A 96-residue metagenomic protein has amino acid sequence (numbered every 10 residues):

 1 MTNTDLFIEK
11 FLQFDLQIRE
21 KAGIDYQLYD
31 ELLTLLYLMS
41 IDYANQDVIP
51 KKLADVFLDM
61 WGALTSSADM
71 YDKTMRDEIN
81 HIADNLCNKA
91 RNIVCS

Functional and structural regions predicted by a protein language model:
M1-L33: Short terminal alpha-helical segments
L6, E31, L35-L38, D59 (+2 more regions): Charged, amphipathic alpha-helical oligomerization/scaffolding segments
F14-I18, Y43, A90: Short, flexible helical or helix-coil boundary motifs
A22-I24, D47-V48, D69, K73: Charged, low-complexity interaction regions
Y26-Y29, L33, D47, R76-A83: Generic detection of long, well-ordered alpha-helical segments
L38-K51: Short, solvent-exposed, charged loop/turn and helix-capping segments that join or cap alpha-helices on peripheral
P50-M60: Short, well-ordered alpha-helical segments that carry or flank key catalytic/ligand-binding motifs at enzyme/regulatory
L58-S96: Amphipathic alpha-helical binding modules
